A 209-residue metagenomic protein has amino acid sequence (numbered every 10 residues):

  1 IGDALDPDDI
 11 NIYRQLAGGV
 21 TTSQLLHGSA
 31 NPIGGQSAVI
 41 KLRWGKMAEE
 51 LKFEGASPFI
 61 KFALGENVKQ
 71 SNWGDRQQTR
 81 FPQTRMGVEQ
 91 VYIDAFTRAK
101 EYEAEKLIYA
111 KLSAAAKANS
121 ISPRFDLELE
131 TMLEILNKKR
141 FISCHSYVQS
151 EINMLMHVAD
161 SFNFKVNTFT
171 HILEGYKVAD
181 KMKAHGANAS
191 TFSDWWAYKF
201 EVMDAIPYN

Functional and structural regions predicted by a protein language model:
I1-R14, V202: Aromatic/His-enriched, Gly/Pro-containing loop or helix-boundary segments that lie immediately adjacent to catalytic
N11-V166, T170: Polyanionic/metal-chelating signatures
P32-I33, M154, K177-A179, Y198-E201: Extracytoplasmic/secreted cell-surface and envelope-processing proteins
T131, K177-V178, Y208: Short acidic active-site motifs
F141, K183, A187-N209: His/Asp/Glu-enriched, well-ordered alpha-helical/loop segment that forms or immediately abuts the divalent-metal
A159, A179-G186: Acidic (Asp/Glu)-rich catalytic clusters
F164-H171, N188-D194: Short hydrophobic/aromatic-enriched beta-strand-loop microsegments
E174: Acidic/aromatic/glycine-rich contiguous surface patches that form carbohydrate-binding/processing clefts and analogous
